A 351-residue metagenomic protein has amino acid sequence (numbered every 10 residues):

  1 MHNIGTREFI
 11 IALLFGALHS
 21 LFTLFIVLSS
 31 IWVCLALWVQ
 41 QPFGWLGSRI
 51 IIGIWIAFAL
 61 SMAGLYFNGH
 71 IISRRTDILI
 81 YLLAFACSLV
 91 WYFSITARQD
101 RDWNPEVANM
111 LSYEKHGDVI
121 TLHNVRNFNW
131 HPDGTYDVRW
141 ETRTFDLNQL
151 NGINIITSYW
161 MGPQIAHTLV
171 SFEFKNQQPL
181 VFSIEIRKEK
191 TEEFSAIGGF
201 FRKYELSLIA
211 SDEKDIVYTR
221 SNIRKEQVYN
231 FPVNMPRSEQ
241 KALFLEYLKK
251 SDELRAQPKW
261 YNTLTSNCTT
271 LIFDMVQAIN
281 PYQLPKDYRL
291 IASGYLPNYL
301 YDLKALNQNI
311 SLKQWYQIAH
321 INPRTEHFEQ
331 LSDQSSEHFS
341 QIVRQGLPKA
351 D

Functional and structural regions predicted by a protein language model:
M1-A12: Short, Lys/Arg-rich, polar N-terminal cytosolic tail immediately upstream of the first transmembrane signal-anchor
A12-Y66, L248-D351: Activation targets extended, charge/polar-rich intrinsically disordered C-terminal tails
A59-F67, L89-A97: Juxtamembrane membrane-interface segments at transmembrane alpha-helix termini
S73-I95: Internal/C-terminal transmembrane anchor helices
A97-H116: Alpha-helical transmembrane signal-anchor/signal-peptide segments
P105, G162-Q164, I272: Short, glycine/acidic-rich beta->alpha junctions
I120, V125, H131-V228: Glycine-rich catalytic cores of cysteine/serine-nucleophile enzymes that process amide/ester linkages in cell-envelope
F201-A278, P285: Soluble catalytic domains of enzymes that build or remodel membrane lipids, polysaccharides, and related
